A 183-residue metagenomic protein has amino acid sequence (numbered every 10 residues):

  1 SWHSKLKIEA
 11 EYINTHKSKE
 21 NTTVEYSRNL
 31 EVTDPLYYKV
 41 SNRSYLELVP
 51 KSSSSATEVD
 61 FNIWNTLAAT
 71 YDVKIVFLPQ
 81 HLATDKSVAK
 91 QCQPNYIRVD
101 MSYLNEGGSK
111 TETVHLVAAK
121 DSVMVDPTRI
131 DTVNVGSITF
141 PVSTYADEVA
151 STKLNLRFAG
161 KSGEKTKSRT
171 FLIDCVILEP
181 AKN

Functional and structural regions predicted by a protein language model:
S1-N183: Extracytoplasmic
